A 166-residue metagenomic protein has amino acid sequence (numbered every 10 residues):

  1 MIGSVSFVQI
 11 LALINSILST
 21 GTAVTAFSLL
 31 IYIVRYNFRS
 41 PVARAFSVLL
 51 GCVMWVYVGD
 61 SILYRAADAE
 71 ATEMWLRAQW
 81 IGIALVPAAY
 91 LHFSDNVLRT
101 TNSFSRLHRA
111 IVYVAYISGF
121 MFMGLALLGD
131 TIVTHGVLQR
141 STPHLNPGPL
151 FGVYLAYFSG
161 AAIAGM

Functional and structural regions predicted by a protein language model:
M1-V5: Short, low-complexity S/T/E/D/G/P-rich linear segments that nucleate or cap local secondary structure
Q9-F27, N37-G165: Individual alpha-helical transmembrane segments in multi-pass integral membrane proteins
V34: Cationic, histidine-enriched alpha-helical/coil surfaces that engage anionic ligands
